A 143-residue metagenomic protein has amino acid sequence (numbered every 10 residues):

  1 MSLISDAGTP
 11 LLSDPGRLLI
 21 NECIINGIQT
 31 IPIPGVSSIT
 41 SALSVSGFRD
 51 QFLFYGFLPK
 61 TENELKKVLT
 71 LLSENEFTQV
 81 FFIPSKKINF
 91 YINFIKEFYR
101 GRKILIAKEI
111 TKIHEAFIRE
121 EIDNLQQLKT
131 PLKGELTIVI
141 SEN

Functional and structural regions predicted by a protein language model:
M1-R17: Ordered, amphipathic secondary-structure segments that act as subunit-interaction surfaces in large macromolecular
L3, F54, P84: Conserved RecA-like P-loop NTPase ATPase core
S5, P32-G35, F81, I106: General beta-strand structural signal in soluble alpha/beta enzymes
T9-L11, K60-E62, H114: Short, small-residue-enriched loops and turns at beta-alpha junctions that line or gate enzyme active sites
P10, S37-T40, K112-I113: Short gly/pro/ser/thr-enriched loop/turn and capping motifs at secondary-structure boundaries
D14, L18-N75: Class I SAM-dependent methyltransferase SAM-binding "motif I" and its flanking Rossmann-like core
F77-N143: A contiguous loop/helix-start segment that scaffolds small-molecule binding in enzyme catalytic cores
